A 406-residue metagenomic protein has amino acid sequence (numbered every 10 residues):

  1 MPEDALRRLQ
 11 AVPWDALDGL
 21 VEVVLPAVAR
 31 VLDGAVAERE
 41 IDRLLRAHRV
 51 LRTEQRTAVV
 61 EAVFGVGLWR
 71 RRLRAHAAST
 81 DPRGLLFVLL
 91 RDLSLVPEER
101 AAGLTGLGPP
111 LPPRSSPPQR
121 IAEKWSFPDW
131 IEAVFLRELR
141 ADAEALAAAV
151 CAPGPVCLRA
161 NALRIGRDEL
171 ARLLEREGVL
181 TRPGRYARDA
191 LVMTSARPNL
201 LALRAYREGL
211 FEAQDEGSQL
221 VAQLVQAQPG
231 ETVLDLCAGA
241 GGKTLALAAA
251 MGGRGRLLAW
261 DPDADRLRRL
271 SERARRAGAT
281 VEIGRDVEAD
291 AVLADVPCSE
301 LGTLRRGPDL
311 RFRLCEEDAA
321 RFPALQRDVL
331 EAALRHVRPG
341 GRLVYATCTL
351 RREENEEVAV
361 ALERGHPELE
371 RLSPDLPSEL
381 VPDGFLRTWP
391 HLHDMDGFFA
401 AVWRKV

Functional and structural regions predicted by a protein language model:
M1-V406: S-adenosylmethionine
